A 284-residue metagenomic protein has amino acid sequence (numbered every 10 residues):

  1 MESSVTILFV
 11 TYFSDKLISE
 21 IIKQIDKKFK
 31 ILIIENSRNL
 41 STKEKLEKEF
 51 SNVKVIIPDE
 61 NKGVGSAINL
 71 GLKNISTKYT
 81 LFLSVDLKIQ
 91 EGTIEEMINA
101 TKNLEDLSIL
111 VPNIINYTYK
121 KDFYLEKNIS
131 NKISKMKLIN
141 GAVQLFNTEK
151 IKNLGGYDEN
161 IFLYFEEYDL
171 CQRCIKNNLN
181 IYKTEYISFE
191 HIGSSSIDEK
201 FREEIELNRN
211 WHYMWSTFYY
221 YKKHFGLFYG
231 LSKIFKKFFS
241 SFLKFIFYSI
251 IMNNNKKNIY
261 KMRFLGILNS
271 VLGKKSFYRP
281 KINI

Functional and structural regions predicted by a protein language model:
F9-K27: Short, well-formed alpha-helical segments that are part of the catalytic scaffolds of diverse glycosyltransferases
E35-E44: A conserved acidic beta->alpha catalytic loop
P58-I75: Glycine-rich, basic loop-to-helix element that forms the pyrophosphate-binding segment of sugar-nucleotide handling
T80: Short aromatic/hydrophobic "clamp" motif used to bind/position activated sugar donors
G92-D122: Conserved donor NDP-sugar-binding/catalytic core segment of glycosyltransferases
I129-F146: A recurrent flexible, glycine/aromatic-enriched loop bordering the glycosyltransferase active site that acts as
Q144-F146, K150-G155, N160-S188: A short, conserved alpha-helix in the catalytic core of glycosyltransferases
N208-S216, L227-I284: Non-catalytic, C-terminal membrane-associated alpha-helical segments of glycosyltransferases
